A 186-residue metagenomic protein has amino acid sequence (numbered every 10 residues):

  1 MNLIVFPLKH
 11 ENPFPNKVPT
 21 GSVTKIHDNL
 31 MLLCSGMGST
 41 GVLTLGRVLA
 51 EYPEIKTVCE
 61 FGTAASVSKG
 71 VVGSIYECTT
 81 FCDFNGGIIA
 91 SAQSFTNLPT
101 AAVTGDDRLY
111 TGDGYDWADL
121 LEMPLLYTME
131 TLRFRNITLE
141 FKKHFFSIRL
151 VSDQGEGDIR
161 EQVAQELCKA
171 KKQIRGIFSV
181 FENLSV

Functional and structural regions predicted by a protein language model:
M1-S22: N-terminal beta1-alpha1 ligand-phosphate binding loop
G21-V186: Glycine-rich phosphate- or other oxyanion-binding loops that anchor nucleotides, phosphorylated ligands
